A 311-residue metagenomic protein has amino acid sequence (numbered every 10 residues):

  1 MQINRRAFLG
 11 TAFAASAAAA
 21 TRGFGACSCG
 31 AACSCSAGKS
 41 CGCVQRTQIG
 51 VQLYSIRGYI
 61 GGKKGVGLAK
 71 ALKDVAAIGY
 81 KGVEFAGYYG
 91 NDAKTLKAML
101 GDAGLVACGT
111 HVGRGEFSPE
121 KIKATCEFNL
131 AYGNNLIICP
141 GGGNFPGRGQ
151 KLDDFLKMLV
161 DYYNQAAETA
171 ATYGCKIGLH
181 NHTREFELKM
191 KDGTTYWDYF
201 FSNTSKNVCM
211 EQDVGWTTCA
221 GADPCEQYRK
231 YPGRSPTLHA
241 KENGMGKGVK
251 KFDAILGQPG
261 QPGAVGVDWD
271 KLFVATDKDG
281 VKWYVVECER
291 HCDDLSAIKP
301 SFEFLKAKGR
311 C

Functional and structural regions predicted by a protein language model:
M1-S16: N-terminal secretory signal peptides and thylakoid transit peptides that target proteins across membranes
F13, A17-A18, G82, Y89 (+3 more regions): Active-site acidic/histidine proton-transfer and metal-coordination neighborhood in alpha/beta enzyme cores
G23-Y54, G58-K63, D74: C-terminal segment of N-terminal export signals and the immediately downstream linker at the start of the mature
G42-Q45, K73-A77, N91-C108, K121-N134 (+4 more regions): Acidic (Asp/Glu)-rich catalytic clusters
V51, V75, V83, L100 (+5 more regions): Conserved, mostly hydrophobic/aromatic
Y54-I56, A86-Y88, V112-G115, G142 (+4 more regions): Active-site beta-loop-alpha junctions enriched in small/polar residues
Y54-V66, H111-S118, D153: Active-site mouth loops of central-metabolism enzymes
R57-I60, A71-L72, L188-M190, W216-V281 (+1 more regions): Gly/Pro-rich active-site loop or hairpin
